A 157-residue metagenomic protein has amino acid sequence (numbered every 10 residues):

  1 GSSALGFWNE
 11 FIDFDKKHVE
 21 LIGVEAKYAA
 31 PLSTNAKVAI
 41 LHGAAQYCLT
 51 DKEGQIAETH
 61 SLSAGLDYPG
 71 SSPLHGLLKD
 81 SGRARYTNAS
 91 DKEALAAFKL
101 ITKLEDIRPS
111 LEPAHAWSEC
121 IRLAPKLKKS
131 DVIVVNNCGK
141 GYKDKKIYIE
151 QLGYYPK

Functional and structural regions predicted by a protein language model:
G1, L49, I101, V134-N136: Short, flexible coil/turn micro-motifs enriched in small/turn-prone residues
G1-W8, P31-L32, P113-C120, Y142-K145: Short glycine/serine/threonine-rich phosphate/pyrophosphate-binding segments that cradle anionic phosphate groups
S2-S3, F7, V24, L66 (+2 more regions): Gly/Ser/Thr-rich helix-start
N9-I12, L100, S118-P125: Short glycine/serine- and small hydrophobic-enriched flexible loop segments
D13-H18, G23-I107, L111, E150-K157: Active-site/ligand-binding loops adjacent to catalytic centers
K16-V24, E119-K157: Catalytic phosphate/nucleotide-handling subdomain of diverse soluble enzymes
K27, A114, C138: Anionic group-transfer/hydrolysis microenvironments
I107-A116, S130-V132: Flexible, glycine/charged-enriched surface loops at secondary-structure junctions
